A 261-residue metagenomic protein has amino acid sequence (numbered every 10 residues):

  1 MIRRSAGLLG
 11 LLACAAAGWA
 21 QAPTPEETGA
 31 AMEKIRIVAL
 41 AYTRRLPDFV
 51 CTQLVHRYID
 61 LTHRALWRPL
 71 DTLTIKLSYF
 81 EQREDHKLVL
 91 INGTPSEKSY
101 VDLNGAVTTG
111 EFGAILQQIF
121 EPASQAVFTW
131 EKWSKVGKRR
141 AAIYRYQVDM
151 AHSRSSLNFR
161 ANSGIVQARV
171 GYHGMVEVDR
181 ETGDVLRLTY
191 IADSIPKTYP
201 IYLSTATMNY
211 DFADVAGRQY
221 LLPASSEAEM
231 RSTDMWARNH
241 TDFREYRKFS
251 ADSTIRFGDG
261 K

Functional and structural regions predicted by a protein language model:
M1-L9: Bacterial N-terminal signal peptides that target proteins for export
L12: Gly/lys/ser-thr-rich phosphate-binding loops in alpha/beta enzymes that coordinate phosphoanhydride or phosphate groups
A15-A17: N-terminal signal peptide c-region/cleavage motif recognized by signal peptidases
A20-H173, R180-R187, I191-K261: Structured extracytoplasmic
